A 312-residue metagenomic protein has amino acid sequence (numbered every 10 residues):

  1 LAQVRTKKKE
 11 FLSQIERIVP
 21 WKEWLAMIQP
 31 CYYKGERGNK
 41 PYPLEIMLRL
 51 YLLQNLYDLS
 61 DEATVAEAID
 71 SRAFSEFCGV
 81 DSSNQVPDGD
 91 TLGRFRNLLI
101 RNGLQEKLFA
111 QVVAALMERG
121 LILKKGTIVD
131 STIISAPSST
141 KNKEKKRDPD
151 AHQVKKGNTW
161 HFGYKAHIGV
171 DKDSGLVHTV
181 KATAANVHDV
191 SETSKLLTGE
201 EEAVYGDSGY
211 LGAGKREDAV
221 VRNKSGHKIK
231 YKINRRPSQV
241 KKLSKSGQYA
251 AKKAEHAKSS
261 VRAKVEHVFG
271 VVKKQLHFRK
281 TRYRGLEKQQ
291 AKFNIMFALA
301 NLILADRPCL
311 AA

Functional and structural regions predicted by a protein language model:
L1-K22, A311-A312: Charged, often Cys/His-bearing segments associated with DNA-binding zinc-finger transcription factors
L12-M27, C31-K40, L44-E62: A positively charged, amphipathic N-terminal helix/segment that binds anionic biomolecules
R17-P20, G38-E45, N84-P87, A257 (+2 more regions): Secondary-structure capping and boundary motifs in well-ordered enzyme cores
Y33-G38, D81, Y283-L286: A short glycine/serine-rich beta->alpha loop
L44, L53, E62, A66-I69 (+4 more regions): Polybasic low-complexity intrinsically disordered regions
S75-G79, D306: Short arginine-rich
E202-A203, S208-E287, A291: Helix-centered, glycine/charged polyanion-binding patches within enzymatic domains that contact phosphate-containing
N294-F297, N301-A312: C-terminal domain-tail junction helix/linker
